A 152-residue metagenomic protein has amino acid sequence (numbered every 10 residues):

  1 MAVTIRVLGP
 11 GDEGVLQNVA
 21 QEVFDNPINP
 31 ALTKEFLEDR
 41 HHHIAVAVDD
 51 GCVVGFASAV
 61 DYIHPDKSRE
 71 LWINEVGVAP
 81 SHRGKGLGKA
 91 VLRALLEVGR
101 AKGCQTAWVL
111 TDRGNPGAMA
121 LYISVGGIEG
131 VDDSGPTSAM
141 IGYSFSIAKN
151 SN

Functional and structural regions predicted by a protein language model:
V3, V7-R69, N74, A79 (+4 more regions): Acetyl-CoA-dependent GNAT
E75-G77, W108-L110, G142-S144: Short aromatic/hydrophobic contact patches that present stacked aromatics for nucleic-acid/ligand binding
V78, G84-E97, A120-S124: Conserved acetyl-CoA-binding loop-helix of GNAT-fold acetyltransferases
K89, R113-V131, T137-A139: Conserved active-site alpha-helix within GNAT-family acetyltransferase domains
G99-L110: Conserved GNAT acetyl-CoA-binding A-motif
T137-N152: Terminal substrate-recognition subdomain of acyl/acetyltransferases
